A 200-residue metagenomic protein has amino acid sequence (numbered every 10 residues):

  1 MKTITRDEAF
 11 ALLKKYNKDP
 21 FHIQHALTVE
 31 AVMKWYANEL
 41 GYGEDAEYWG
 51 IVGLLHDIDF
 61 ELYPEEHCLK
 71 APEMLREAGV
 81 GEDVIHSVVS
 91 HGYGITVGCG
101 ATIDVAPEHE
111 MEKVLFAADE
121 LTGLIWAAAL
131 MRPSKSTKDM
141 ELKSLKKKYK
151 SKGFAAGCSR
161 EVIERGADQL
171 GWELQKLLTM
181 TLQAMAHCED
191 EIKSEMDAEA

Functional and structural regions predicted by a protein language model:
M1-Y63: Acidic/His-rich, divalent-metal-binding segments that scaffold phosphate/diphosphate chemistry
F10, K14, L27-K34, L69-P72 (+5 more regions): Predominant activation on well-ordered alpha-helical scaffold segments within soluble catalytic domains
K15-D19, E108, G171: Active-site oxyanion-binding pockets that recognize sulfate/phosphate
A31-E39, E161, W172-C188: Active-site hotspot residues in diverse enzymes, especially metal/ion-binding acidic/histidine motifs
Y42-F154: Divalent metal-dependent catalytic cores for phosphoryl transfer on phosphate-bearing substrates
T137-M180: Divalent-cation-assisted or electrostatically stabilized phosphate/pyrophosphate-binding catalytic cores
K193-S194, A198: Long, charged alpha-helical interface segments
